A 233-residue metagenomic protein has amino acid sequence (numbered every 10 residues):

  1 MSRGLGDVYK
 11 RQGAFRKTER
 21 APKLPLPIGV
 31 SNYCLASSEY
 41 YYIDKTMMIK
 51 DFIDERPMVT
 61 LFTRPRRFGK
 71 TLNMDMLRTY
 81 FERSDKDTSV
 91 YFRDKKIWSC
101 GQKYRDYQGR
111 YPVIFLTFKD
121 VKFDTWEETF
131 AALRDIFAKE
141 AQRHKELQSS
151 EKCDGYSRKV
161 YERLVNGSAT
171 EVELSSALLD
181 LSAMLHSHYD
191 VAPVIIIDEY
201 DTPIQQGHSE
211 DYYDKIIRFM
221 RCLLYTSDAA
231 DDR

Functional and structural regions predicted by a protein language model:
M1-Y9, Y225-R233: Single conserved hydrophobic/aromatic residue that forms the stacking wall/gate of nucleotide- or nucleobase-binding
F15-C100: Walker A/P-loop-proximal flanking segment of P-loop NTPase domains
V59-L61, V113, A192-V194: Residue-level preference for the first positions of well-ordered beta-strands
T88-H144: P-loop NTPase motor core
E128, A132, A138-S175, P203-Q205: Conserved P-loop NTPase mechanochemical-coupling segment
E171-A192: Conserved helicase/translocase P-loop NTPase motor core
D180-H186, K215-S227: Substrate-engagement module of ASCE P-loop NTPases
V191-E210: Conserved P-loop NTPase "ATPase switch" module shared by AAA+ and STAND
